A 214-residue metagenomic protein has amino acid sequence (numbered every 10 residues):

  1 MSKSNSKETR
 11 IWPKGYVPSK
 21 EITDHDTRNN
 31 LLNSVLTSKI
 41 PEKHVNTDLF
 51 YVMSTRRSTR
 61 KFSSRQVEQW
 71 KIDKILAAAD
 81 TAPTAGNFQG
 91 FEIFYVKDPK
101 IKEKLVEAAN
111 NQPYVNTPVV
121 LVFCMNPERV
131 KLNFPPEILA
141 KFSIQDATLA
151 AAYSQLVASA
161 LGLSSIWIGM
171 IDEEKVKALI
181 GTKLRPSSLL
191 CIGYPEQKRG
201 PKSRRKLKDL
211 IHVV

Functional and structural regions predicted by a protein language model:
M1-V214: Acidic, surface-exposed loops and disordered segments
